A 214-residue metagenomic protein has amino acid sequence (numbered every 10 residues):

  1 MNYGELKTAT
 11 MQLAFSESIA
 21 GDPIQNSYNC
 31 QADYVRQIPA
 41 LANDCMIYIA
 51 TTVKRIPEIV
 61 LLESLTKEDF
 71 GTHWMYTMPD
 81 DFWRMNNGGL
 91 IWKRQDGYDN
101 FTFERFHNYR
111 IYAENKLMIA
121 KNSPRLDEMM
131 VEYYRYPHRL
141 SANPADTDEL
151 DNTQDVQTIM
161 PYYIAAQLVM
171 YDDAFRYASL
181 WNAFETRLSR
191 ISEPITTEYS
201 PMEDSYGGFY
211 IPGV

Functional and structural regions predicted by a protein language model:
M1-V214: Glycine-enriched, solvent-exposed interface loops adjoining structured elements
